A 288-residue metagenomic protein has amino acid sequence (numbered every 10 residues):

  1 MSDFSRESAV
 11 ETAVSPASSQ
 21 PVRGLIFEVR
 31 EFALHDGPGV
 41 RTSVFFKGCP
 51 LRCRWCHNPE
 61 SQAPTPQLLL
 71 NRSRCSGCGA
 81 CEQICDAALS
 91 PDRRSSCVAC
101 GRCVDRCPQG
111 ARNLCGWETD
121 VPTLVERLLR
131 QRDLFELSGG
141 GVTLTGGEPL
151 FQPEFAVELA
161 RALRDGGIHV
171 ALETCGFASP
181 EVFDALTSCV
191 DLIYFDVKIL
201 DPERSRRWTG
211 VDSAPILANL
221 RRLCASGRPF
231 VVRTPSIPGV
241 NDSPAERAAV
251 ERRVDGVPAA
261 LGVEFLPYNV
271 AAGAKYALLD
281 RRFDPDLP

Functional and structural regions predicted by a protein language model:
M1-E82: Flexible, acidic/Gly-rich N-terminal and inter-domain linker regions that tether and position cofactor-handling modules
M1-P38, S236-P288: Auxiliary Fe-S-binding modules of radical SAM enzymes
R54-S61, A80-V98, R102-E118: Iron-sulfur cluster-binding cysteine motifs and their immediate structural context in ferredoxin-like electron-transfer
Q67, S73, S95, G116 (+3 more regions): Pocket-edge positions in alpha/beta enzyme catalytic cores
L69-R74, R93-G101, G116-L129: Short cysteine/histidine-rich metal-coordination sites, predominantly Zn2+-binding motifs
P122-L278: Conserved AdoMet/S-adenosylmethionine-binding subsite of the radical SAM
